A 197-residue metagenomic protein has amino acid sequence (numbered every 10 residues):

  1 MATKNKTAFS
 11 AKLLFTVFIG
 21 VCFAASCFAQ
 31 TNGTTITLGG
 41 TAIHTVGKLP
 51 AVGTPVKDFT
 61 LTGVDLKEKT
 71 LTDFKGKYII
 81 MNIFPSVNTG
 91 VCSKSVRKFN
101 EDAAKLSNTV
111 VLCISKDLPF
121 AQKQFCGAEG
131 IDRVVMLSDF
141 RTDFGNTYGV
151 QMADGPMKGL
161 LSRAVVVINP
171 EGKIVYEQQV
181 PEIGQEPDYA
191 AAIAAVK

Functional and structural regions predicted by a protein language model:
A2-T62: N-terminal targeting signals for export/organelle localization
V56-K57, I80, S162-A164: Short loop/turn microsegments at loop-to-beta-strand junctions
T60, T72-D73, Q179: Short clusters of small/polar residues that mark proteolytic maturation junctions
D65-K67, E171: Residue-level recognition of short loop/turn positions
T70-F99, V110: Short active-site neighborhood of thiol/selenol oxidoreductases, capturing the structured segment around
V91-V134: Structural microenvironment flanking redox-active thiols in thiol-disulfide oxidoreductases
K123, E129-S162: Short, internal strand/loop/helix patches that form the active-site neighborhood or redox-interaction surface
L161-K197: Thiol-/selenol-based redox modules, centered on thioredoxin-like and closely related oxidoreductase domains
